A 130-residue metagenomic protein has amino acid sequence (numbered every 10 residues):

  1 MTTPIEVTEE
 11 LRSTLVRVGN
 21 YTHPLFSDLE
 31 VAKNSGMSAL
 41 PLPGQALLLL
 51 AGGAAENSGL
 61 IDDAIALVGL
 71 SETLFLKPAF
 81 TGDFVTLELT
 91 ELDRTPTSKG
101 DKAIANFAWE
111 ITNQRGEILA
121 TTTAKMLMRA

Functional and structural regions predicted by a protein language model:
M1-V68: Hot-dog-fold acyl-thioester-processing enzymes
F75, A79-F84, E88-A130: HotDog/MaoC-like acyl-thioester-processing domains
